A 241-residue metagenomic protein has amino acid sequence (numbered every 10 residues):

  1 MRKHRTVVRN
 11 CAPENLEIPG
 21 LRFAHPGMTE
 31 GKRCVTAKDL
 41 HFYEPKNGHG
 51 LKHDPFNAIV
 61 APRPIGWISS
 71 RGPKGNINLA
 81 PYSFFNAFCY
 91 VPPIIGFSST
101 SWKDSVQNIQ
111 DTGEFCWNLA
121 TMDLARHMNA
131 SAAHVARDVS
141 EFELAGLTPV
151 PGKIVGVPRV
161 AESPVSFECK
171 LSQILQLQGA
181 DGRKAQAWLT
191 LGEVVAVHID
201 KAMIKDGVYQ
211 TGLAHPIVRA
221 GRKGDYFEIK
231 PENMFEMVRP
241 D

Functional and structural regions predicted by a protein language model:
R2-N10: Extreme N-terminal basic, low-complexity initiation segments that serve as generic localization/processing leaders
K3, E14, P26-C34: A cross-taxon signal for low-complexity, glycine/charged-rich
P19-R22: N-terminal basic, low-structured, amphipathic or hydrophobic segments
R33-D241: Basic, polyanion-binding surface patches
